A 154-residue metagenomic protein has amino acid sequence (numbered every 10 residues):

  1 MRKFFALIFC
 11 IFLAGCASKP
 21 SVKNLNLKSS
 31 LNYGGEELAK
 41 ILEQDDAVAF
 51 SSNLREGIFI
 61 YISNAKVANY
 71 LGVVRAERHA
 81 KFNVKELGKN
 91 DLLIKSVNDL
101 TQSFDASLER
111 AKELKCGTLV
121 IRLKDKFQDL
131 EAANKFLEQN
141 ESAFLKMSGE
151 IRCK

Functional and structural regions predicted by a protein language model:
F4-L13: Sec-dependent N-terminal signal peptides
G15-Y33: Bacterial Sec signal peptide processing site at the extreme N-terminus
N24-N26, L38-I41, D45, V67-A133: Short, well-ordered alpha-helical segments
Y33-I58: N-terminal targeting signals for Sec/Tat export/insertion, comprising classic cleavable signal peptides
D45, R55, L71, C116 (+1 more regions): Extracytoplasmic
F127-K154: C-terminal partner/receptor-binding element of secreted or periplasmic proteins
